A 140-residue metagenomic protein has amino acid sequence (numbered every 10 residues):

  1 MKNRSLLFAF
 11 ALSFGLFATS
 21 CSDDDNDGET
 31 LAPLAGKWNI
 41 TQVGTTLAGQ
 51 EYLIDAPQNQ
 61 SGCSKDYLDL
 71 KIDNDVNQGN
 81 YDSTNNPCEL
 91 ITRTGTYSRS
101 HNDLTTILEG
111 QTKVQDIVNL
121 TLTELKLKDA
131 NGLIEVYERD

Functional and structural regions predicted by a protein language model:
M1-F8: Bacterial N-terminal signal peptides that target proteins for export
F10-L12: Outer/extracellular conduits and scaffolds centered on Gram-negative outer-membrane beta-barrels
F17-S20: C-terminal motif of bacterial Sec signal peptides marking the signal peptidase cleavage site
S22-D140: Lipid interaction determinants
